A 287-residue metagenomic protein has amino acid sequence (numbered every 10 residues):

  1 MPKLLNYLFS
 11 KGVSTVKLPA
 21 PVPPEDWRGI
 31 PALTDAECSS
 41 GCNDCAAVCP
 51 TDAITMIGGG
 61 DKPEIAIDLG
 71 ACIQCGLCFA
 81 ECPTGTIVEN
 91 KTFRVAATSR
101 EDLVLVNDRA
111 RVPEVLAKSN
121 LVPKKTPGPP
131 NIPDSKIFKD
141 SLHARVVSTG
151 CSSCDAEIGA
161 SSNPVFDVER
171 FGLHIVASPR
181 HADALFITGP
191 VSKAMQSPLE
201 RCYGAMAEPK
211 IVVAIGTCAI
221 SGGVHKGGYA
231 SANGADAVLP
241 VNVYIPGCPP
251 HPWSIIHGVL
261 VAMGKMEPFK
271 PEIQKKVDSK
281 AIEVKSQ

Functional and structural regions predicted by a protein language model:
M1-P19, F79-G172, S178, K276-D278 (+1 more regions): Flanking helices and flexible, charged tails adjoining ferredoxin-like Fe-S electron-transfer domains in multi-subunit
M1-V48, D52-T55: Ferredoxin-type iron-sulfur electron-transfer modules and their immediate structural context
L33, C42-I73, L77-V104: Iron-sulfur cluster-binding cysteine motifs and their immediate structural context in ferredoxin-like electron-transfer
D35-A36, L69, N90-T92, D108 (+5 more regions): Fold-independent oxyanion-binding glycine-rich loops and adjacent beta-strand/coil segments at enzyme active sites
E37-D52, G70-T84, R145-A160, T217-V224 (+1 more regions): Local cysteine-cluster metal-coordination motifs and their immediate loop/turn environment, predominantly Fe-S cluster
P50, S152, G204, E208 (+1 more regions): Generic secondary-structure signature for well-ordered alpha-helical cores
D155-V165, R170-S254: Cofactor-cradling patches in redox/metallo enzymes
G227, S231-Q287: C-terminal functional extensions of proteins
